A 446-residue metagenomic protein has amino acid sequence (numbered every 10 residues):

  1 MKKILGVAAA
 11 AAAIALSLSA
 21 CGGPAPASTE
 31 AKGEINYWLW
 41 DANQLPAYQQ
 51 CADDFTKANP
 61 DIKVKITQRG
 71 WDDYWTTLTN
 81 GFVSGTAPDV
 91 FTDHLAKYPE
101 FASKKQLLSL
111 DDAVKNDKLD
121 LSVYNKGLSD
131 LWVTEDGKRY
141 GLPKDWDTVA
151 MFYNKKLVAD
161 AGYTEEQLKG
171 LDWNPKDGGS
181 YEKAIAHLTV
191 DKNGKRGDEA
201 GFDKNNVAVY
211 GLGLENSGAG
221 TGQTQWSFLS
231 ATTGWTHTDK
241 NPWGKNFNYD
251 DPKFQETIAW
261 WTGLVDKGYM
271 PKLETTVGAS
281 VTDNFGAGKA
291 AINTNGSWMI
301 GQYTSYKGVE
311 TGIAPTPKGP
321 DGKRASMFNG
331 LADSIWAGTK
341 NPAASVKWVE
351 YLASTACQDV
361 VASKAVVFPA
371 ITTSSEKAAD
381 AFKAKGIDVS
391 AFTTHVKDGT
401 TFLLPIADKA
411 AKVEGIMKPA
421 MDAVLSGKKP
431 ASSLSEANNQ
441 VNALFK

Functional and structural regions predicted by a protein language model:
M1-N36, K57, N439-K446: Short, low-complexity disordered leader/linker segments with a strong preference for bacterial N-terminal type II
E30-A42, I62-T67, V90, Y140 (+1 more regions): Short, well-ordered beta-strand elements
A47, K155-L157, V349-T373: Periplasmic-binding protein-like
A52, T56, S217-G218, G222-W235 (+2 more regions): Extracytoplasmic/periplasmic substrate-binding proteins
D54-Y124, K138-G141, A159-G162, E166 (+3 more regions): Extracytoplasmic "Venus flytrap"/periplasmic binding protein-like
K57, D61, K115, T134-T221 (+3 more regions): Helix-loop-helix "hinge/cap" segment bordering the ligand-binding cleft or interdomain interface
L95-A150, A159, A200-A208, G312-A314 (+2 more regions): Hinge/lid segment of periplasmic solute-binding proteins
A370, I387-Q440: C-terminal capping/gating helix-and-loop segments adjacent to ligand/active sites or protein-protein/ligand interfaces
